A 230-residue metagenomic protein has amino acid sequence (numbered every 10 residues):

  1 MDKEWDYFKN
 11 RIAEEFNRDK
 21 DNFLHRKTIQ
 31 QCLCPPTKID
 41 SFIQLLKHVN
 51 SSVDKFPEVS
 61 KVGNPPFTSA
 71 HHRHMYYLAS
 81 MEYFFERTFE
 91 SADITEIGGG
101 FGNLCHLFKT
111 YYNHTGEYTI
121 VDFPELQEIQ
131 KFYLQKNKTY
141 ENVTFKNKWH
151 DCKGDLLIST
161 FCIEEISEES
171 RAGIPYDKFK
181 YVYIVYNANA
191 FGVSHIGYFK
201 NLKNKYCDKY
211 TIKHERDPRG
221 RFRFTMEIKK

Functional and structural regions predicted by a protein language model:
D2-F89: Conserved Class I S-adenosyl-L-methionine-dependent methyltransferase catalytic core
E90-G100: Conserved class I S-adenosyl-L-methionine
F101-N113: Conserved SAM-binding loop of SAM-dependent methyltransferases across substrates and taxa, primarily the Class I
E117-F123: Conserved SAM-binding motif I beta-strand of class I
F132-C152: S-adenosyl-L-methionine
D155-E168: A short SAM/SAH-binding and catalytic strip from SAM-dependent methyltransferases
E165-Y176, H195: A short, conserved alpha-helix within the catalytic core of class I
F179-G192: Conserved beta-strand signature within the Rossmann-like core of class I S-adenosyl-L-methionine
